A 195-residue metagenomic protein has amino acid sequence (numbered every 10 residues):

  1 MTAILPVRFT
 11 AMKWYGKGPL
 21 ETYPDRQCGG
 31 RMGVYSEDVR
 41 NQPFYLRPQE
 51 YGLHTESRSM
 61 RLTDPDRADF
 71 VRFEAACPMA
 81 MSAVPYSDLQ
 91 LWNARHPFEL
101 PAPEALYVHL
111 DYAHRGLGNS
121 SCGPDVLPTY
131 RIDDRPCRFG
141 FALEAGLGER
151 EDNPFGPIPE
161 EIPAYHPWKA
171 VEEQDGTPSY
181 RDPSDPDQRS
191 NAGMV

Functional and structural regions predicted by a protein language model:
M1-V195: Beta-strand/loop-rich accessory regions of lumenal/periplasmic or secreted enzymes, predominantly carbohydrate-active
